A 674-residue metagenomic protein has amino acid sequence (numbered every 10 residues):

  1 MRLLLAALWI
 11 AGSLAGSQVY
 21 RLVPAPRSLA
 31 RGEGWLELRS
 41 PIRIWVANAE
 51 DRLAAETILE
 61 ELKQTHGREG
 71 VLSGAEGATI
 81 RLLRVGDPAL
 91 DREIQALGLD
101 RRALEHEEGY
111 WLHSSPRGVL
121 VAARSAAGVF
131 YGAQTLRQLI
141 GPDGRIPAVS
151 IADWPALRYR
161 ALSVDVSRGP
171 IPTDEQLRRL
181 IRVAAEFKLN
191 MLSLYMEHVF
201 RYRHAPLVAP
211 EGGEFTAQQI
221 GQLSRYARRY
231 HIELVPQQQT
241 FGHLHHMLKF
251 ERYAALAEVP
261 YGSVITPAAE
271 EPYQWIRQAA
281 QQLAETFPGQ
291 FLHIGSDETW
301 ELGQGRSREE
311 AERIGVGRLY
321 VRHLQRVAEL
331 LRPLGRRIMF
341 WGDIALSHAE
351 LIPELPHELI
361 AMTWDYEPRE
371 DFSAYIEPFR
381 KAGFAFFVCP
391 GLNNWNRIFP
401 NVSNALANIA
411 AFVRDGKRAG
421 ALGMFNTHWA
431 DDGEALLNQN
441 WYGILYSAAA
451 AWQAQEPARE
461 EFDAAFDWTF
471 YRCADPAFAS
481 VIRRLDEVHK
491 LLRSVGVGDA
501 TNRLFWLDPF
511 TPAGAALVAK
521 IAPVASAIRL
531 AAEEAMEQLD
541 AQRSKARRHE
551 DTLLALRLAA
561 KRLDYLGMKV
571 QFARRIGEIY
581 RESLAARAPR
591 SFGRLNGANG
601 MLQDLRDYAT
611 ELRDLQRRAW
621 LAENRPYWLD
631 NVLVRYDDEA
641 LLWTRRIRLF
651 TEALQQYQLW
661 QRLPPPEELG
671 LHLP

Functional and structural regions predicted by a protein language model:
L4, A54, V129-G132, P172 (+3 more regions): Short helix/loop capping segments that flank catalytic or ligand/cofactor-binding pockets
L5-G16: Hydrophobic h-region of N-terminal signal peptides that target proteins for export in Gram-negative bacteria
G16-R160, A411, E434: Contiguous, structured surface segment used for ligand recognition
L22-A25, A30-G32, L38-S40, A47 (+9 more regions): Substrate-binding groove of N-acetylhexosamine-processing glycoside hydrolases
L53, T57, E175-Q176, S373-A374 (+1 more regions): Generic recognition of short, well-ordered alpha-helical segments
R92-E93, M247, Q304-G305, L351 (+2 more regions): Short, well-ordered secondary-structure micro-motifs
L99-R332, M339, V388-P390, N394-W395 (+2 more regions): Feature activates predominantly on carbohydrate-active enzymes
